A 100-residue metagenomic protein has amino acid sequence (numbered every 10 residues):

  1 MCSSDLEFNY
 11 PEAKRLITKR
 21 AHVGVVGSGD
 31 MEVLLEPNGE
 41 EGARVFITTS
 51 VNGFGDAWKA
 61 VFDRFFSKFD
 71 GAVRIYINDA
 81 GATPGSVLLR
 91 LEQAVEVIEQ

Functional and structural regions predicted by a protein language model:
M1-S3: Short, small-residue-biased leader/transition segments that mark boundaries at the very start of proteins
A13-H22: Glycine-rich, charged/polar anion/phosphate-binding loops that engage phosphate groups from diverse ligands
H22-N38, F66: Short beta-strand elements
G42-T49, N78-A80: Short hinge/gating elements
F46-K59: Compact, glycine-rich, soluble single-domain proteins
A72-Q100: C-terminal structural segments of small proteins and small subunits
